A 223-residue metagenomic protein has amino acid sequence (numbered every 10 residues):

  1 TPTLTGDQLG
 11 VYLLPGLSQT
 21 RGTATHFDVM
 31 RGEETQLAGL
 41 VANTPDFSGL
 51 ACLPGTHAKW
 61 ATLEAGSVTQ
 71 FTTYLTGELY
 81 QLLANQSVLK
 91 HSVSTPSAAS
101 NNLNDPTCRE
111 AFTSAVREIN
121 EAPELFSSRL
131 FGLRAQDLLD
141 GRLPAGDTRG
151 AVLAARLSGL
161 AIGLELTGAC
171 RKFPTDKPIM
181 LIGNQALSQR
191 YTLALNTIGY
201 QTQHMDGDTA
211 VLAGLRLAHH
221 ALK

Functional and structural regions predicted by a protein language model:
T1-L4: Conserved phosphate-binding loops in N-terminal lobes of ATP-dependent enzymes of the actin/Hsp70/sugar-kinase
G10-L50, P54-E118: Glycine-rich phosphate-binding loop plus the immediately following alpha-helix
R31, T35, Y74, E78 (+6 more regions): Conserved active-site and cofactor/substrate-binding residues in soluble primary-metabolism enzymes
L53-K59, N184-S188, T209: Gly/Ser/Thr-rich loops at beta-strand to alpha-helix junctions that form or flank small-molecule/cofactor-binding
E118-L166: Adenine-nucleotide phosphate-binding core of ATP-dependent small-molecule kinases
L166-T175: Phosphate/pyrophosphate-binding loops at sites that engage ATP/ADP/AMP, CoA/4′-phosphopantetheine, polyphosphate
D176-A194: Glycine-rich phosphate-binding loops at beta-strand->alpha-helix junctions
M205-K223: Glycine-rich phosphate-binding/hydrolytic loop that grips phosphoryl groups
